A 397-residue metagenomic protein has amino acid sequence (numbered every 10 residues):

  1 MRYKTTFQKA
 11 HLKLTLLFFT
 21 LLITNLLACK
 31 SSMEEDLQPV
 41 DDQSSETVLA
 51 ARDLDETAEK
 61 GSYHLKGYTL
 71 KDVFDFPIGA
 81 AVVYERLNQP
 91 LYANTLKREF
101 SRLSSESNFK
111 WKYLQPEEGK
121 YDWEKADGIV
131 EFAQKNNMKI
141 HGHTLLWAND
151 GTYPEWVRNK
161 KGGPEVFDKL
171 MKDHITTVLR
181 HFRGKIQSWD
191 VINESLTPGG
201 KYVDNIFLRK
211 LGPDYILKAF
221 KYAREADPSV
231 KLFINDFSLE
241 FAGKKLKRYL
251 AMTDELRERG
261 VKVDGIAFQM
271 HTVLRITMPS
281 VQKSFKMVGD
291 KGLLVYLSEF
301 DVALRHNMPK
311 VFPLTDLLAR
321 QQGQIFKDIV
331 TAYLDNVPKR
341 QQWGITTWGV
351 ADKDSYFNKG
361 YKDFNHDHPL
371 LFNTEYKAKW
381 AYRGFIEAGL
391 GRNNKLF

Functional and structural regions predicted by a protein language model:
Y3-L16: Bacterial N-terminal signal peptides that target proteins for export
T15-N25: Bacterial N-terminal signal peptides
L26-G61: Bacterial Sec-dependent N-terminal signal peptides
D55-E118, W123-D127, G142: N-terminal pre-domain/capping segments
A58-K66, K160, T177, H181 (+5 more regions): Aromatic-rich peripheral "rim/lid" segments of glycoside hydrolase catalytic domains that contact and position glycan
Y63-F76, A81-V83, N88-P90, I206-N307: Noncatalytic carbohydrate-binding groove/subsite architecture in carbohydrate-active enzymes
V83-E99, D168-V178, K244-L256, S280-V281 (+1 more regions): Short, acidic/polar
R98-P116, K125-L239, V302-N307: Substrate-binding cleft and catalytic face of glycoside hydrolase catalytic domains, especially the flexible beta-alpha
